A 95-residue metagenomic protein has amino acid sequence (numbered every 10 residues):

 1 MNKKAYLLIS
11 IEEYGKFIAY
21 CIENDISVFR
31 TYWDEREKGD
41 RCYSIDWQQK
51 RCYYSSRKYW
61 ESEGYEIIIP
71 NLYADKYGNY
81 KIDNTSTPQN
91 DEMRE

Functional and structural regions predicted by a protein language model:
M1-E95: Structural boundary micro-motifs
